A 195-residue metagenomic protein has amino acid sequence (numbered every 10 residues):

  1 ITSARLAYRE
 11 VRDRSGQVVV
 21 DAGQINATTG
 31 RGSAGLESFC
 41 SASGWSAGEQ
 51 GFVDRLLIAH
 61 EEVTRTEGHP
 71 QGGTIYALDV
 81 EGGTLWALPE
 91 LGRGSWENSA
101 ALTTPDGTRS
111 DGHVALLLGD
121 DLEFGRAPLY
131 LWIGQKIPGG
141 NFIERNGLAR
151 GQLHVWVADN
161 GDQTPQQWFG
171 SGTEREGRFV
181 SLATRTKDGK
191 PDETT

Functional and structural regions predicted by a protein language model:
I1-T195: Conserved small-residue
